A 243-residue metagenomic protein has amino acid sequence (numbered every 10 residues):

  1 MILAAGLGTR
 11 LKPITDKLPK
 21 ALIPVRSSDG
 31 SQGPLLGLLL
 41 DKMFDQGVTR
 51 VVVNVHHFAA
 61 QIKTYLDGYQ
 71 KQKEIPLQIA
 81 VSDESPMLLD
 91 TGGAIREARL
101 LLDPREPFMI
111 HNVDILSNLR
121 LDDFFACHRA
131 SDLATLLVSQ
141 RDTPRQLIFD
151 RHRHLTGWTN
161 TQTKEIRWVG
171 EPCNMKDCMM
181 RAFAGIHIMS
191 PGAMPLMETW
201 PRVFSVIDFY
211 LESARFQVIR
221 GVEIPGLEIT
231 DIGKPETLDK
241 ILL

Functional and structural regions predicted by a protein language model:
M1-K17, Q46: N-terminal nucleotide-binding beta1-loop-alpha1 segment
I2, S27-N112, D123, T199-P201: Conserved N-terminal catalytic core of the sugar/cofactor nucleotidyltransferase
L7, L18, F58, S85 (+2 more regions): A generic "binding-loop/recognition-motif" signal
G8, L88, I115-N118: A short, conserved beta-strand element in the Rossmann-like catalytic core that flanks the donor/metal-binding loop
L22, V81-S82, A134, G221: Generic preference for hydrophobic
M109, L116, R120-R129, R141-D142 (+1 more regions): Catalytic-core segments of class I nucleotidyltransferases/pyrophosphorylases that form NMP-activated intermediates
S131-Q140, R145: A short, conserved acidic/glycine-rich loop-to-beta-strand motif that forms the donor nucleotide-sugar/metal
